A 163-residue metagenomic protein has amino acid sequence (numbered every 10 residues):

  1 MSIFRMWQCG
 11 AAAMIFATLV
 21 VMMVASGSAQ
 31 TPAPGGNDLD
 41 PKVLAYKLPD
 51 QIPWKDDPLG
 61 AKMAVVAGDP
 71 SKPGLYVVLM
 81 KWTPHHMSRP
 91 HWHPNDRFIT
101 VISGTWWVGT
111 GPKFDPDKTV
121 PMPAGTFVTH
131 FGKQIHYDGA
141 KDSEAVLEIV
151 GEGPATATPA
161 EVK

Functional and structural regions predicted by a protein language model:
S2-I15: Bacterial N-terminal signal peptides that target proteins for export
A17-G27: C-terminal segment of classical bacterial N-terminal signal peptides
S28-Y76, V162-K163: A short, N-terminal "cap"/entry segment at the start of jelly-roll beta-barrel domains of the cupin/DSBH fold
V43-A45, D117, Y137-K163: Double-stranded beta-helix
Y76-H93, F131-K133: Conserved short histidine dyad/triad with adjacent acidic residue
T83-H86, H93-K113: Glycine- and acidic-residue-biased ligand/ion/polar-headgroup-sensing regions
P112-K133: Short acidic-glycine-tyrosine-enriched beta hairpin
